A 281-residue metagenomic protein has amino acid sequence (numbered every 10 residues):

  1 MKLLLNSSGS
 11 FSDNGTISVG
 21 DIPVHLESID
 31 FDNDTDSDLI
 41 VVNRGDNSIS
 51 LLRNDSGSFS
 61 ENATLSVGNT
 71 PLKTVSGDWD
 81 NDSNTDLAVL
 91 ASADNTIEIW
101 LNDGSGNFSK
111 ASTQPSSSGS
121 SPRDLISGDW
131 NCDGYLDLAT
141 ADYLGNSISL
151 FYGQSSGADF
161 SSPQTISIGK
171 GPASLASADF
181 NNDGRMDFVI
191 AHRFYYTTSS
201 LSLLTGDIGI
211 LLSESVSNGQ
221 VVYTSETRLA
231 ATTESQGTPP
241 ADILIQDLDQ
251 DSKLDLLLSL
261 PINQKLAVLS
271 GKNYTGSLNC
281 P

Functional and structural regions predicted by a protein language model:
M1-L3, S48-L52, T96-W100, S147-L150 (+2 more regions): A short loop-to-beta-strand structural motif that recurs across blades of beta-propeller domains
L4-D21, R53-N69, L101-S120, Y152-K170 (+2 more regions): Blade-edge motifs of beta-propeller repeat domains
V24-F31, L72-W79, R123-C132, Y152 (+2 more regions): Beta-propeller blade termini
T35-S37, S83-T85, G134-L136, G184-M186 (+1 more regions): Glycine-aliphatic tripeptides that mark coil-to-beta-strand junctions in extracellular and membrane proteins
L39-V42, L87-L90, L138-A141, F188-H192 (+1 more regions): Hydrophobic beta-strand segments that make up the repeating blades of beta-propeller and related beta-repeat
R193-L203: Short, conserved, GDST-rich strand-edge loop motifs in beta-rich repeat architectures
P239-D249, K253-P281: Blade-level signature of beta-propeller repeat domains, shared across WD40, Kelch, NHL, RCC1 and BNR/Asp-box propellers
